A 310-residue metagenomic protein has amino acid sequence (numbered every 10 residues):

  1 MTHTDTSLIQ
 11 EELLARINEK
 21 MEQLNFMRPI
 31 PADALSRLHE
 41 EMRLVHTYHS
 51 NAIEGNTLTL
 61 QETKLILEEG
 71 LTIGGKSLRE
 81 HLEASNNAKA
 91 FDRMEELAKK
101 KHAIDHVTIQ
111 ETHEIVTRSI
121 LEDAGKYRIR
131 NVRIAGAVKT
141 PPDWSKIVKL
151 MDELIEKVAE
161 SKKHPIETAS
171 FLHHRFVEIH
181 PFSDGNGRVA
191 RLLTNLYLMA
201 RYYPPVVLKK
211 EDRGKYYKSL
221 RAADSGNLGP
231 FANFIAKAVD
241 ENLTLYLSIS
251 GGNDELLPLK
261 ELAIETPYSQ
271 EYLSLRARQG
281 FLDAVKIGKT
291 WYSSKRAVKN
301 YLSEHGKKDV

Functional and structural regions predicted by a protein language model:
M1-D184, R188-V310: FIC/Doc superfamily catalytic core
